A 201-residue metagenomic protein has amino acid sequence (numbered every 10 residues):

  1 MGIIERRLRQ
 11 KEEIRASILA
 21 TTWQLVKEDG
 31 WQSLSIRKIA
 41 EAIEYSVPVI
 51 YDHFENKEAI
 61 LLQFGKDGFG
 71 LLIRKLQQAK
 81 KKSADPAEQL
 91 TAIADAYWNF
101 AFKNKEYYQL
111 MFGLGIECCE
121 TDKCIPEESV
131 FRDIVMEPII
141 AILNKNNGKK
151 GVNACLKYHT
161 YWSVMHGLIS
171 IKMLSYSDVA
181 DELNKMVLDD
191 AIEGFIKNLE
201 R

Functional and structural regions predicted by a protein language model:
M1-E13: N-terminal intrinsically disordered/low-complexity leader segments
I14-T22, I39, F64-G68, L72 (+1 more regions): Generic hydrophobic, amphipathic alpha-helix propensity
S17, T21, L25-A59: Helix-turn-helix
V26, I60-G68, M111: Alpha-helical DNA-contacting segments of helix-turn-helix folds
Q63, Q77-E106, G148-K149, K157-Y161: Hydrophobic alpha-helical connector segments
K66-L90, Q109, D133-K145: Amphipathic alpha-helical linker/stalk segments
Q77, E120-K145, C155-T160, M186-K197: Amphipathic alpha-helical packing segments from all-alpha helical-bundle domains
K103, A141, Y161-A180, F195-R201: Amphipathic C-terminal alpha-helical segment
